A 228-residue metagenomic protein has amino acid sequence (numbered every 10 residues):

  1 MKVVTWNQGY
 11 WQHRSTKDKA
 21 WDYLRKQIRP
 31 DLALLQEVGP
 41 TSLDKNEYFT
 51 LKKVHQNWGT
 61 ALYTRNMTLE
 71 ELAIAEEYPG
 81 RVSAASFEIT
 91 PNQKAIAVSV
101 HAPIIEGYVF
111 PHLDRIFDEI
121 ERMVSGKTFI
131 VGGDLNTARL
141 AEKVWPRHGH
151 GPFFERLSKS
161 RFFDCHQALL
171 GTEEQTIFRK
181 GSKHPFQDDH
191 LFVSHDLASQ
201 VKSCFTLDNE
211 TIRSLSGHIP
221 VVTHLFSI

Functional and structural regions predicted by a protein language model:
M1-N46: N-terminal, active-site-proximal structural segment of metallo-dependent hydrolase catalytic domains
Q8, V38, A102, L135 (+1 more regions): Active-site metal-binding loops of divalent metal-dependent hydrolases
L32, D114-D196: Metal-dependent phosphoesterases centered on the DNase I-like endonuclease/exonuclease/phosphatase
L32, Q36-I104: Structured beta-strand-rich core segments of catalytic domains in phosphoester-bond hydrolases
E47-K53, M67-E77, R161-A168, S199-T211: Short secondary-structure junctions
H55-E71, T90, G181-V201, L225-S227: Conserved beta strand-loop-helix elements of the APE1-like EEP
V98-L113, R139-V144: Surface-exposed cleft-lining segments at the edges of enzyme active sites
S214-I228: Surface polyanion/phosphate-binding segment centered on an Asp-His-Pro turn
